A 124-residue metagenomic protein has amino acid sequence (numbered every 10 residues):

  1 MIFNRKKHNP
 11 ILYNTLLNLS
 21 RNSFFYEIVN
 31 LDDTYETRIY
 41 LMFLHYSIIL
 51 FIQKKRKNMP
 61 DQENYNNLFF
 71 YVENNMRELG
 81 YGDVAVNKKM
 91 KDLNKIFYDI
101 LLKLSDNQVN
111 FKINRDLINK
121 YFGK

Functional and structural regions predicted by a protein language model:
M1-L44, I48-K124: Surface/interface-facing alpha-helical segments and adjacent flexible terminal/loop regions used for partner/assembly
